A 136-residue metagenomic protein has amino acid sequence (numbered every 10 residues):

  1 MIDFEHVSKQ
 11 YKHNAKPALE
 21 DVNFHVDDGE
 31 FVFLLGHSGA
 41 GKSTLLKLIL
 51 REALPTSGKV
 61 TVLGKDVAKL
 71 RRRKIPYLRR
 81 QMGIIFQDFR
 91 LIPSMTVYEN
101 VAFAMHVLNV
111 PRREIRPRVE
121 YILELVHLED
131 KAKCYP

Functional and structural regions predicted by a protein language model:
M1, K9-D21, R71: A short, flexible loop at the N-terminus of ABC-type nucleotide-binding domains that lies
A15, R71, Y98, E124 (+1 more regions): Signature (C-motif/LSGGQ) region and adjacent switch/coupling loops of ABC-type ATPase nucleotide-binding domains
L35-H37: The feature captures the beta-strand-to-loop junction immediately N-terminal to the Walker
L50: Helix-to-loop junction immediately C-terminal to a conserved catalytic motif
T56-D66: ABC nucleotide-binding domain "signature motif"
K65-D66, A102, H106, R113-K131: Conserved ABC ATPase "signature" region
V67-G83, R112: ABC ATPase NBD coupling module
M95-F103: Short coil-to-helix segment of the ABC ATPase nucleotide-binding domain corresponding to the Q-loop/switch region
